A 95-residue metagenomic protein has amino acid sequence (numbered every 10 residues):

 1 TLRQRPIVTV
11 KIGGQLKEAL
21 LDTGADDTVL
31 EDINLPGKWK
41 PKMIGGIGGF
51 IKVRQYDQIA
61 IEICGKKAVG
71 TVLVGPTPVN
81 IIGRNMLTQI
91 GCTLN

Functional and structural regions predicted by a protein language model:
T1-V10: Charged, flexible boundary elements
K11-L94: Aspartic protease
